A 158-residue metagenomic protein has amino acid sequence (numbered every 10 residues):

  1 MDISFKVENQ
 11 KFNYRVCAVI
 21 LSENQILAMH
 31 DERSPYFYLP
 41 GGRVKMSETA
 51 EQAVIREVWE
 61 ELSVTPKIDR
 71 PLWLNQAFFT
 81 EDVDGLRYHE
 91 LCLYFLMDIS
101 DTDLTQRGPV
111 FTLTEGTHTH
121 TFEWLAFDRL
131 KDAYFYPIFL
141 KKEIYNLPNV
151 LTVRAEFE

Functional and structural regions predicted by a protein language model:
M1-E8, E81-G85, V110-T112: Short, P/G- and charge-enriched loop/turn segments at secondary-structure junctions
M1-V19, E23: Acidic, metal-coordinating catalytic segment for phosphate/diphosphate chemistry, firing primarily on the Nudix
E8-F12, G85-L91, T114-T119: A generic structural micro-feature
S22-E61: Conserved Nudix-box catalytic region and its N-terminal flanking loop in Nudix hydrolases and closely related
N24-I26, S34, K45, L74-F79 (+1 more regions): Short, charged/polar surface micro-motifs in flexible loops or helix N-caps
P35-F37, D103-E158: Nudix hydrolase/Nudix homology domain
T65-L74: A short coil-to-beta-strand element that immediately follows conserved catalytic motifs
F79-R107, E143: Active-site-adjacent beta-strand/loop module that shapes the phosphate/pyrophosphate-binding cleft
